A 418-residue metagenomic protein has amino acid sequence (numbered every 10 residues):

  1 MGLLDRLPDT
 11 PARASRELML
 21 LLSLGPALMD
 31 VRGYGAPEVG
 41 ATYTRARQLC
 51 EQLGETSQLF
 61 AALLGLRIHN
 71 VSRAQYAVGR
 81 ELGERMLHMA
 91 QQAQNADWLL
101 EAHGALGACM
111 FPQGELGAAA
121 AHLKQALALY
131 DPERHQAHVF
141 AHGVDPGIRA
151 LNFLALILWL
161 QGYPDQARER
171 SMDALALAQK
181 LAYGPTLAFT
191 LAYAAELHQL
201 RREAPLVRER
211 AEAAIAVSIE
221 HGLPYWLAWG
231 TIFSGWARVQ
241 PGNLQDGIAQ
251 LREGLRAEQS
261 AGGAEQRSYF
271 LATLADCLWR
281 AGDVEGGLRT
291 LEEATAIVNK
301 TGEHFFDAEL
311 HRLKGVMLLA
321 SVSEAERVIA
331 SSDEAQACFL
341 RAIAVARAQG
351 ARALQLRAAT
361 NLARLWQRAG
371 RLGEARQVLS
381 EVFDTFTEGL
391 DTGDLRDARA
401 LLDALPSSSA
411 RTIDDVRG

Functional and structural regions predicted by a protein language model:
M1-L197: Internal alpha-solenoid helical repeat scaffolds
A12, L21, A46-L49, L87 (+3 more regions): Helix-coil-helix junctions within alpha-helical repeat/solenoid scaffolds
